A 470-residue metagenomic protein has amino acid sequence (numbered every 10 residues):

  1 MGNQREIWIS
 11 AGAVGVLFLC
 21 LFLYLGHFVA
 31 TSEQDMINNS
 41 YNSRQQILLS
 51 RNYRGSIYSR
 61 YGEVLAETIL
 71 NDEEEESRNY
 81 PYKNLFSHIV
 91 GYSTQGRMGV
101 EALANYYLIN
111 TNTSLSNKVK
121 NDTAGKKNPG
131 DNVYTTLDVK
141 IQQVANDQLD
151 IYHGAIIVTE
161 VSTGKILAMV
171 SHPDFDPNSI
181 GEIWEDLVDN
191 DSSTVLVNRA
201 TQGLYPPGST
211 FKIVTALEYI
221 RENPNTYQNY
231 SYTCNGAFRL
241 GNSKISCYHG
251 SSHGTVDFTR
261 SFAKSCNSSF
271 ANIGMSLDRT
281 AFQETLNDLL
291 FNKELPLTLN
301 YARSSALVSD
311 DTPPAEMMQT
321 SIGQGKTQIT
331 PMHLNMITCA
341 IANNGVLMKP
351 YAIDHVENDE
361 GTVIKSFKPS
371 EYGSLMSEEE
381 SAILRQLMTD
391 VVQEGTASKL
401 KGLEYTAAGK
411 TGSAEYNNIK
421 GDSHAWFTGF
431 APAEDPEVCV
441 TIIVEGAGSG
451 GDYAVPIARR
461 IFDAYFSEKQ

Functional and structural regions predicted by a protein language model:
M1-W184, V195, L204, S209 (+4 more regions): Periplasmic/cell-envelope proteins involved in peptidoglycan metabolism and beta-lactam response
R60-Y61, A66, S162, I166-S209 (+2 more regions): Beta-lactam-recognizing serine transpeptidase/beta-lactamase-like catalytic domain environment
